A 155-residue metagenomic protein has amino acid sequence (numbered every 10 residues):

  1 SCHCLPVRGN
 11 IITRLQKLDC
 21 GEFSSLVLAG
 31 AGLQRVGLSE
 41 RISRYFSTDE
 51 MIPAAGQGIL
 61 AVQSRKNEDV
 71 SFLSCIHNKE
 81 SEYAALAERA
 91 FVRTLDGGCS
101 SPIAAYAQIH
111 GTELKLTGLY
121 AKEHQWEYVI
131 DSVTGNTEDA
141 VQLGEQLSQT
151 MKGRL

Functional and structural regions predicted by a protein language model:
C2-L155: Small-molecule-sensing regulatory modules
